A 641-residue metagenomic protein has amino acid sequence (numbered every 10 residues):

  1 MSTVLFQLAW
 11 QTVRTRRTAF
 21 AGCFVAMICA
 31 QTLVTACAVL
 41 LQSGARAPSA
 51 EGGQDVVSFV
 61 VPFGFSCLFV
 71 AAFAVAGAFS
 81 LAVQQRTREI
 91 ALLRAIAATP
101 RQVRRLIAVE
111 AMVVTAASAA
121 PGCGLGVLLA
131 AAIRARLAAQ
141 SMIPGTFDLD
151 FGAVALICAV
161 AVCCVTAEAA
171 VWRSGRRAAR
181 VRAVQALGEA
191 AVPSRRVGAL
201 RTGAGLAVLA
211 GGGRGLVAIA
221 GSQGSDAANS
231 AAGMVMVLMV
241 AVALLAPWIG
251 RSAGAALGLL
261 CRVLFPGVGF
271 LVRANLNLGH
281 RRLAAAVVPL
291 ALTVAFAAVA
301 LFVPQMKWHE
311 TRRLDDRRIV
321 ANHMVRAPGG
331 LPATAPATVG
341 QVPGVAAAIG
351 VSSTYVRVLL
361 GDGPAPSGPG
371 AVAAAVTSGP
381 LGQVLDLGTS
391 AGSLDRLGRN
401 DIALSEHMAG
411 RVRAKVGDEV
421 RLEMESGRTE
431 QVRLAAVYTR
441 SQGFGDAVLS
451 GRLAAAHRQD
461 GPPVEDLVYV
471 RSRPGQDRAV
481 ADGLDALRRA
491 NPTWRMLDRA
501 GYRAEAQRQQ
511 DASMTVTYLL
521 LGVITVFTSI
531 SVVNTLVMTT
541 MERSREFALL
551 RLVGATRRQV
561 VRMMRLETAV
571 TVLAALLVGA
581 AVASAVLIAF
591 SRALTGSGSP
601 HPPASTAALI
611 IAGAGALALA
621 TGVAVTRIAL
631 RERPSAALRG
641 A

Functional and structural regions predicted by a protein language model:
M1-W10, T15-L40, D55-S58, A71 (+5 more regions): Alpha-helical transmembrane segments, especially those used as permease/efflux helices and single-pass anchors
S2-Q7, A179-S194, L630-A641: Short cytosolic juxtamembrane segments of multi-pass membrane proteins
L5-A21, A26-C29, A71-T115, L187-A191 (+1 more regions): Interfacial "coupling" helices/loops that link adjacent transmembrane helices in transporter permeases
C29-C37, A72, V113-L137, T166 (+4 more regions): Hydrophobic alpha-helical transmembrane segments that constitute the membrane-spanning cores of multi-pass membrane
V39-F65, S225-M234, A490-F527, M541-E542: Peri-transmembrane interface segments
S43-E51, C123-A155, L216-S230, L576-A616 (+1 more regions): Short helix-loop junctions at transmembrane helix boundaries
W248-M408, D418-E419, T429: Juxtamembrane segments of multi-pass membrane proteins
A335-P336, G340-Q341, I349, T354-A512 (+1 more regions): Basic-flanked hydrophobic alpha-helices used for secretion and membrane insertion
